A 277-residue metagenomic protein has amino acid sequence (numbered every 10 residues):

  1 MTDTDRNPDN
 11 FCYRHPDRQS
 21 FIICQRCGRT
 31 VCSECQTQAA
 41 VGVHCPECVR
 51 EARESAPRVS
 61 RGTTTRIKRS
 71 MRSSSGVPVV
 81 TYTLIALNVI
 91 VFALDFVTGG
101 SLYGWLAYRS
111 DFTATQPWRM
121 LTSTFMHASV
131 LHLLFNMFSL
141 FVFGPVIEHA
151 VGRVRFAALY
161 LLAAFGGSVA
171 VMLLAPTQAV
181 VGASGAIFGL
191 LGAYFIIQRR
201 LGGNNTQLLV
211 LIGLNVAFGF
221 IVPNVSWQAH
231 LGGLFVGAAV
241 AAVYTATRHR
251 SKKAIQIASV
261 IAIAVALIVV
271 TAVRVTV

Functional and structural regions predicted by a protein language model:
M1-M120, N204, T247-V277: N-terminal signal-anchor transmembrane helix
S75-A183, P223-V225: N-terminal TM1-TM2 helical hairpin plus the immediately adjacent luminal interfacial "cap"
L133-L140, V181-A193, S226-Y244: Alpha-helical transmembrane segments that form the membrane-embedded catalytic/substrate-binding core of multi-pass
H149-A150, Y194-L209, T245-A258: Alpha-helical transmembrane bundle and helix-membrane interface signal in multi-pass integral membrane proteins
Y160-L162, Q207-V216, S259-A264: Central hydrophobic cores of alpha-helical transmembrane segments in multi-pass integral membrane proteins
F165-V169, G213-V222, A264-A272: Aromatic-anchored segments of alpha-helical transmembrane domains
A170-V180, R199-G202, F220-Q228, R250 (+1 more regions): Membrane-interface helix caps and helix-loop-helix hairpins in membrane proteins
L211-F235: Short alpha-helical packing/oligomerization segments
